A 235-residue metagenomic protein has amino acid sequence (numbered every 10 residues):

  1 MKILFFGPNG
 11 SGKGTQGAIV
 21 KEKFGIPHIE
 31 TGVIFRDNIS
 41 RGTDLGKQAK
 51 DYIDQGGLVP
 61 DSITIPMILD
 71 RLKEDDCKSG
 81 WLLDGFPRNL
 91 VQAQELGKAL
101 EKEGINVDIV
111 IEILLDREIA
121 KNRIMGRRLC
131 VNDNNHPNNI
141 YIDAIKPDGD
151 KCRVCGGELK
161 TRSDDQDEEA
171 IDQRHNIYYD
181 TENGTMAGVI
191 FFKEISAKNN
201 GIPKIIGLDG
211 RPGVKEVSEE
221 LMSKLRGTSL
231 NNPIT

Functional and structural regions predicted by a protein language model:
M1-T235: Glycine-rich phosphate-binding loop of ATP-dependent small-molecule kinases
